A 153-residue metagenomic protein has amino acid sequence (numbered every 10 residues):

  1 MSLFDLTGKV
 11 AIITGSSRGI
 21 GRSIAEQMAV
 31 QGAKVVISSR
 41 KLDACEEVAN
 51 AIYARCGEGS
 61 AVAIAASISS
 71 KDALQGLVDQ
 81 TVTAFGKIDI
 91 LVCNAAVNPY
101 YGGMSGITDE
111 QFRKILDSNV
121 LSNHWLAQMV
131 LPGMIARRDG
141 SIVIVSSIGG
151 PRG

Functional and structural regions predicted by a protein language model:
V10, S17-G19: Conserved glycine-rich cofactor-binding loop
Q31-V48: Conserved glycine-rich Rossmann-like NAD(P)H-binding loop of the short-chain dehydrogenase/reductase
L42, A65-L77, D109: The beta1-alpha1 cofactor-binding region of Rossmann-like NAD(H)/NADP(H)-dependent oxidoreductases
N94-Y100: Conserved NAD(P)H cofactor-binding loop of Rossmann-fold oxidoreductase domains
G102-M104, T108-L116: Substrate-binding pocket helix/loop in short-chain dehydrogenase/reductase
A127-Q128: A short, exposed helix-loop element centered on a Lys and neighboring polar residues
V143-G153: Catalytic loop of short-chain dehydrogenase/reductase
